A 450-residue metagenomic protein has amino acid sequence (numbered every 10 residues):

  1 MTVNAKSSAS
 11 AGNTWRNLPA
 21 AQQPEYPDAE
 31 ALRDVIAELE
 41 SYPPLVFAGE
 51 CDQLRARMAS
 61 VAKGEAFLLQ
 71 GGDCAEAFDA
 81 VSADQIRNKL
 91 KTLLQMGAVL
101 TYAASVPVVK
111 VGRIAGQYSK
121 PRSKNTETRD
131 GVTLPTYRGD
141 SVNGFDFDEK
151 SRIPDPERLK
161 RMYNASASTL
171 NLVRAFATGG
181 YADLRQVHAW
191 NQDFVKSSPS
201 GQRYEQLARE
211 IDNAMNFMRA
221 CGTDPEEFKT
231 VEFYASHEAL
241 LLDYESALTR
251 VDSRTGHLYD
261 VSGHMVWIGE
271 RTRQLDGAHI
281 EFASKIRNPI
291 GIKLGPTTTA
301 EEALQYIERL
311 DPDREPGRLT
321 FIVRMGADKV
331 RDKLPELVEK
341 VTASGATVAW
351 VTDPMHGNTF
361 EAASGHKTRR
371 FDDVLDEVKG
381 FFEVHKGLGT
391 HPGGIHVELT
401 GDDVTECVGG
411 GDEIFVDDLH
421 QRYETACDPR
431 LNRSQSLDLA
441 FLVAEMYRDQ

Functional and structural regions predicted by a protein language model:
M1-T2, K110, V404: N-terminal leader/presequence segments that precede the conserved core
T2-F67: N-terminal basic/disordered segments at the start of proteins
M58-V61, V99-T101, F282-A283, V384-L388: A general structural signal for short secondary-structure junctions and capping/turn motifs
G64-E65, W350-T352: Short coil-to-beta-strand
L69-C74, V111-I114, T352-M355, E398-T400: Short loop/turn segments at strand-loop or loop-helix junctions that form parts of catalytic or ligand-binding pockets
A75-E76, V81-G326, R369, E377 (+2 more regions): Active-site-facing alpha/beta catalytic cores
K120-K124, D193-K196, D332-L334, F360-S364 (+1 more regions): Short acidic, glycine/serine/threonine-rich loops at helix termini
A303-Y306, R318-W350, H356-T405: Non-transmembrane, aqueous-exposed alpha-helical and coiled segments at domain scale
